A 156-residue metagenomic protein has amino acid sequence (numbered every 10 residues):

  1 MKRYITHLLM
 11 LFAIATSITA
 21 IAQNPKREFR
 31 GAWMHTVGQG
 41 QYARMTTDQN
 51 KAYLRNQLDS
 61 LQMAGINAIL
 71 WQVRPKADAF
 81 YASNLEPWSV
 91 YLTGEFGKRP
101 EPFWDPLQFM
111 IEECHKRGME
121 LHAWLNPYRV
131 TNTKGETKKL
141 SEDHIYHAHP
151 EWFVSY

Functional and structural regions predicted by a protein language model:
M1-Q23: Bacterial Sec-dependent N-terminal signal peptides
L8, T36, V73: Residues that line or immediately flank small-molecule/substrate-binding pockets and catalytic motifs
R27-F29, W33-H35, Q39-A52, E112 (+2 more regions): Active-site-adjacent "subsite" loops/lids of carbohydrate-active enzymes
G31, L61, I69, C114 (+1 more regions): Conserved, mostly hydrophobic/aromatic
D48-R55, F103-P106: Glycine-rich anion/phosphate-binding loops
A52-A79: Catalytic domains of carbohydrate-active enzymes, especially glycoside hydrolases
A77-L107, K134-Y156: Aromatic- and acidic-residue-enriched carbohydrate-binding clefts of CAZyme catalytic domains
Q108-I111, H115: Anion (oxyanion) recognition and catalysis
